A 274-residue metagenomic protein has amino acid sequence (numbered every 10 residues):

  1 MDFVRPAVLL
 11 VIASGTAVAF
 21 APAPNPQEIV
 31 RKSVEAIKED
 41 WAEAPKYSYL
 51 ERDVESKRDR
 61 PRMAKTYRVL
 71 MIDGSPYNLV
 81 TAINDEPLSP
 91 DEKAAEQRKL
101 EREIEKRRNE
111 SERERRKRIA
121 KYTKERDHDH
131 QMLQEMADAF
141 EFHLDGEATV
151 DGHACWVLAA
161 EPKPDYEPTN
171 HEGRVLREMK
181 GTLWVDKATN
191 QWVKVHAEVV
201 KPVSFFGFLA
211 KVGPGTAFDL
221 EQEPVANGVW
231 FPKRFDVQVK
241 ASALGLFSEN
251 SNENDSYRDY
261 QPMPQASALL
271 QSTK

Functional and structural regions predicted by a protein language model:
M1-L10: Bacterial N-terminal signal peptides that target proteins for export
L10-A21: Hydrophobic h-region of N-terminal signal peptides that target proteins for export in Gram-negative bacteria
F20-K180, K187-V193, E198-T216, E221-P232 (+1 more regions): Structured extracytoplasmic
